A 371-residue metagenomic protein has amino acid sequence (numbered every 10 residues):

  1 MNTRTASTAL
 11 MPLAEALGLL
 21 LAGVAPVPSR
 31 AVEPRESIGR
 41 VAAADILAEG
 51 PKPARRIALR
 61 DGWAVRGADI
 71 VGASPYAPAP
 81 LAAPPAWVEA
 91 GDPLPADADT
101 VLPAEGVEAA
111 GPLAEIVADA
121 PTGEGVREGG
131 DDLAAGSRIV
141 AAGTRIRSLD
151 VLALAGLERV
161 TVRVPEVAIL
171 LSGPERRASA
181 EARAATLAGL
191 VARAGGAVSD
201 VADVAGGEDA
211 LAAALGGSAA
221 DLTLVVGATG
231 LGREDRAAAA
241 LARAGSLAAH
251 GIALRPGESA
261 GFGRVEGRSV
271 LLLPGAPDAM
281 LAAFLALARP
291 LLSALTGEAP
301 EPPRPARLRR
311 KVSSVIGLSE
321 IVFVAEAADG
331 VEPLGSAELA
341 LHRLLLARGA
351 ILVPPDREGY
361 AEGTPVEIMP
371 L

Functional and structural regions predicted by a protein language model:
N2-R159: Phosphate-interaction motifs
R30-R35, G39, A43-A44, I57-A58 (+1 more regions): Flexible glycine/proline-rich
R56-A58, V71-P75, P80, L94-P95 (+13 more regions): Solvent-exposed alpha-helices and their adjacent loops that cap or buttress functional pockets in soluble metabolic
E89, V117, A141-A142, L170-S172 (+3 more regions): Short beta-strand segments
R127-V226: Phosphate-binding glycine-rich loops and their immediate beta-loop-alpha structural context
P174-E175, A228-E234, A276-D278: Short glycine-rich anion-binding loops that position phosphate/pyrophosphate groups of nucleotides and phosphorylated
A213, A220-P256: Flexible gly/pro-rich beta->alpha loop and the following alpha-helix that scaffold active-site loops
